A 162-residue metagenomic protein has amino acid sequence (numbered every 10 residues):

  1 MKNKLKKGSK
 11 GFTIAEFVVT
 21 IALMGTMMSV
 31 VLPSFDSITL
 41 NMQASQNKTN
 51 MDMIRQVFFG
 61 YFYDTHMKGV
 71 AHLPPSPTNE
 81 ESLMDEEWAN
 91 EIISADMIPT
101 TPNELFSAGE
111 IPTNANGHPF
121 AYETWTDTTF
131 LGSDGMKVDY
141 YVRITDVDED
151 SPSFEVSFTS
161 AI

Functional and structural regions predicted by a protein language model:
M1-K6: N-terminal secretory signal peptides that target proteins for export/translocation
G8-F35: N-terminal single-pass transmembrane signal-anchor helix
F12, F35, Y61-F62, F120-Y122: Aromatic side chains
L40-G69: Membrane-proximal N-terminal amphipathic helix
Y63-D146: Extracellular/periplasmic head regions of type IV pilus-like filament subunits
Y141-I162: Low-complexity, S/T/G/P-rich flexible repeat/linker segments used as non-globular hinges and stalks within
